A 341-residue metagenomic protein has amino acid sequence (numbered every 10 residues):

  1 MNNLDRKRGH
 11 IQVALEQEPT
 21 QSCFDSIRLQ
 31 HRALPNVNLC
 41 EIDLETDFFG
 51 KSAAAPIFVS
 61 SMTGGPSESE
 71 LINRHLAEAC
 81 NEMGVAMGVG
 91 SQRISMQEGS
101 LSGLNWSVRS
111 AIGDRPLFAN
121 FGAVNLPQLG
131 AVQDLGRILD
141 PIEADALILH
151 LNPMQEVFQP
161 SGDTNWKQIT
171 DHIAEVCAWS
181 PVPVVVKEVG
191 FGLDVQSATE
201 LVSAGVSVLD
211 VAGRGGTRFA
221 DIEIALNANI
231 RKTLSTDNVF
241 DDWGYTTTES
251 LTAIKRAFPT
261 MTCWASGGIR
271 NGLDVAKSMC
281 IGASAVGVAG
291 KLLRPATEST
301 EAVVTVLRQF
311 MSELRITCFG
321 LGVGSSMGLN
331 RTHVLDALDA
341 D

Functional and structural regions predicted by a protein language model:
M1-A53, L338-A340: An N-cap/entry alpha-helix motif that binds or orients negatively charged groups
M1-T20, R231, S235-S266, R270-D341: Alpha/beta catalytic cores of nucleotide-metabolism and tRNA/nucleoside-modifying enzymes
L34-N36, D43, A54-F58, G84-A86 (+1 more regions): A common structural microfeature
C40-F49, N73-E78, L101-R109, D134-I138: Short, charged beta->alpha transition segments
F48-S100: Active-site cofactor/substrate anionic-group-binding motifs, chiefly glycine- and Lys/Arg-rich phosphate-binding loops
E70-L71, G99, L129, Q159-G162 (+1 more regions): Short, solvent-exposed loop/turn segments at secondary-structure boundaries
A77-E78, E82, G113-L117, V124-A265 (+1 more regions): Alpha/beta enzyme core
G84-A123: A gly/proline- and charged-residue-enriched helix-loop-helix capping module
